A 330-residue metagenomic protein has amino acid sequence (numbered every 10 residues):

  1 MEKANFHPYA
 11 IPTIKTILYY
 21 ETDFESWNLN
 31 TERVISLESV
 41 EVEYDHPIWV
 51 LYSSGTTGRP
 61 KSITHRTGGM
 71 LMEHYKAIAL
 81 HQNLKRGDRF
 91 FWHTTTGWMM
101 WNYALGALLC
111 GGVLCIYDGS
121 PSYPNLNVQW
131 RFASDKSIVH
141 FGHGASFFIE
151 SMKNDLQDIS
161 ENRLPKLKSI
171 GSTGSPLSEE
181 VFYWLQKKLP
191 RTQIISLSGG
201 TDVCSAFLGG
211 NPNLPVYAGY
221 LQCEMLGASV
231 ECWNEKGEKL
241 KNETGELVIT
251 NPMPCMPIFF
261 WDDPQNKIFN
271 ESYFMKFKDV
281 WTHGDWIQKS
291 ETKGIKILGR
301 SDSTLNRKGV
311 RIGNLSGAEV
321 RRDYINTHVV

Functional and structural regions predicted by a protein language model:
M1-K3, D118-S122, I138-Y183, I195-D202 (+1 more regions): Adenylate-forming
M1-L29, K136-S137, A145: Structural core segment of the AMP-binding/adenylate-forming
P8-P12, S160-K166, K188-L189: Short, conserved loop/helix-junction motifs that constitute active-site signature segments in enzyme catalytic cores
I17-Y52, R59, G69, H81-R89: Conserved pre-ATP/AMP-binding loop-to-beta segment of ANL
P47, S53-T56, F90, F141 (+4 more regions): Conserved S/T- and glycine-rich ATP-binding loop of Class I adenylate-forming
L71-R89, M99-H140, N154-L156: Conserved AMP-binding/adenylation subdomain of ANL enzymes
L80, S134, K168-G294, S301-T304: Conserved AMP-binding/adenylate-forming
S272, G294-R321: Adenylate-forming
